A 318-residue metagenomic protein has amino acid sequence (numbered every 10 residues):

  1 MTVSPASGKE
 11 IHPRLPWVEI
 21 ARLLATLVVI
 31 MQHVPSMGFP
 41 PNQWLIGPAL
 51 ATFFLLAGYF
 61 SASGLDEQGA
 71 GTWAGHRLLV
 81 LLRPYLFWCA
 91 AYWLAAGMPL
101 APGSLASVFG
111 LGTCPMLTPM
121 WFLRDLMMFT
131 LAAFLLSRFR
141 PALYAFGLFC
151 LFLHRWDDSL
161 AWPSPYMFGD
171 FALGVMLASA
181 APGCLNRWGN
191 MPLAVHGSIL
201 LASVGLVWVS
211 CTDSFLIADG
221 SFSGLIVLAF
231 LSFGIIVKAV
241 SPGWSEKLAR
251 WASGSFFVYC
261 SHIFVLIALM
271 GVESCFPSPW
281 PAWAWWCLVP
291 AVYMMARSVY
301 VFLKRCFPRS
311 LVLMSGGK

Functional and structural regions predicted by a protein language model:
M1-L151, F276-K318: Membrane-cytosol interface segments of multi-pass membrane proteins, especially ER/Golgi lipid-handling enzymes
L27-V34, G147-A161, S198-T212, F264: Aromatic-anchored segments of alpha-helical transmembrane domains
F39-L50, L111-R124, R155-L173, L206-S232: Interfacial loop-to-helix transition and helix-capping segments at the boundaries of transmembrane helices
A57-S61, M128-L136, D170-P182, L225-S241 (+1 more regions): Transmembrane alpha-helical segments
G64-W73, F129, P165-F168, N186-G189 (+2 more regions): A cytosolic-side transmembrane-helix exit/cap motif
L94, L148-L153, A172-L177, A268: Hydrophobic transmembrane alpha-helices of multi-pass, membrane-embedded glycosylation machinery
M128-F149, W156, M176-V195: Solvent-exposed interhelical
P182-F257, F264-E273, S278-V289: Alpha-helical transmembrane segments and terminal signal-anchor/GPI-anchor hydrophobic tails, characterized by long
